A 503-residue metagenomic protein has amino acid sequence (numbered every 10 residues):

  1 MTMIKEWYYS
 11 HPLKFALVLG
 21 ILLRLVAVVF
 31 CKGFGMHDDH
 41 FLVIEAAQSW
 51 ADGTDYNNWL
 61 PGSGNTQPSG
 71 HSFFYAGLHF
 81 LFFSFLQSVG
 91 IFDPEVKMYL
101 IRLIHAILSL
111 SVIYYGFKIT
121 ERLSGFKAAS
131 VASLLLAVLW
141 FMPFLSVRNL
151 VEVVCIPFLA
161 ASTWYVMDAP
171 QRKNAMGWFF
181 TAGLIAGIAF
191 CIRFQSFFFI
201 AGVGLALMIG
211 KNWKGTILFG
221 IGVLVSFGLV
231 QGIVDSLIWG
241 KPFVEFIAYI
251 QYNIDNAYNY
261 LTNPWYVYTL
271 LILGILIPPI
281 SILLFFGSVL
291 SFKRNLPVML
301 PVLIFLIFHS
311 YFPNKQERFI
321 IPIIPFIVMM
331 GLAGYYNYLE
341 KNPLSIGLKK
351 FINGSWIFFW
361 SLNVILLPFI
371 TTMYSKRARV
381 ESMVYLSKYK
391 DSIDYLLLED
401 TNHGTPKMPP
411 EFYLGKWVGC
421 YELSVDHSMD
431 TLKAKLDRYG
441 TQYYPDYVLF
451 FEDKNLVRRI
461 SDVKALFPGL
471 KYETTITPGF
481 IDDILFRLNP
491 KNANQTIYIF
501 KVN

Functional and structural regions predicted by a protein language model:
I4-E6, W164-A186, F197-L229, V289-F292 (+1 more regions): Perimembrane helix-loop-helix junctions
L13-I21, L224-V225, S291-M299, L303 (+2 more regions): Signature aromatic-anchored transmembrane alpha helix within multi-pass, membrane-resident enzymes that catalyze glycan
L25-A27, F41-Q67, F74, L78-V89 (+2 more regions): Extracytosolic helix-loop segments that constitute the early lumenal/periplasmic catalytic or substrate-binding loops
K32, M36, F141-V154, E317: Short acidic/glycine- and proline-prone juxtamembrane loop motifs at membrane-interface regions of multi-pass membrane
G33, S236, L339, L344-K501: Catalytic lumenal/periplasmic loop and adjoining terminal transmembrane helix of membrane glycan-assembly enzymes
Y99, L103-S124, A161: Transmembrane-helix motifs of polytopic, lipid-linked glycan transferases
Y115-K118, L135-L136, M142, V154-R172 (+2 more regions): Specific aromatic-rich, kink-prone transmembrane helix
A189, F197-L261, L271-L273, I277-F285 (+2 more regions): Membrane-lumen/periplasm interface segments of specific transmembrane helices in polyprenyl phosphate-linked
